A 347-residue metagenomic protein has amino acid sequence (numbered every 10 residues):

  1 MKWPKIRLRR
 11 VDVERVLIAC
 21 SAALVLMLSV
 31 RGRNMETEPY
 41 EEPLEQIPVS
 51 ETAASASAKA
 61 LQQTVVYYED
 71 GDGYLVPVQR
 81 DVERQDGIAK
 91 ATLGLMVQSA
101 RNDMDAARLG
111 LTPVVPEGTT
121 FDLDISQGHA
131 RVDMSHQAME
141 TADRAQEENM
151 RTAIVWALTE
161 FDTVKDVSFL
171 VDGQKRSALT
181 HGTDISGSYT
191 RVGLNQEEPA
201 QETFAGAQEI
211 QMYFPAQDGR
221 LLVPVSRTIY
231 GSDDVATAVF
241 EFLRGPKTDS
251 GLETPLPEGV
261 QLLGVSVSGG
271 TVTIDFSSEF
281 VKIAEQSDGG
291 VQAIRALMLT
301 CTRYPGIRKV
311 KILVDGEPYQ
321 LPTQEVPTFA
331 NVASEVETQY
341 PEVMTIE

Functional and structural regions predicted by a protein language model:
M1-E347: Bimodal "functional hotspot" detector
